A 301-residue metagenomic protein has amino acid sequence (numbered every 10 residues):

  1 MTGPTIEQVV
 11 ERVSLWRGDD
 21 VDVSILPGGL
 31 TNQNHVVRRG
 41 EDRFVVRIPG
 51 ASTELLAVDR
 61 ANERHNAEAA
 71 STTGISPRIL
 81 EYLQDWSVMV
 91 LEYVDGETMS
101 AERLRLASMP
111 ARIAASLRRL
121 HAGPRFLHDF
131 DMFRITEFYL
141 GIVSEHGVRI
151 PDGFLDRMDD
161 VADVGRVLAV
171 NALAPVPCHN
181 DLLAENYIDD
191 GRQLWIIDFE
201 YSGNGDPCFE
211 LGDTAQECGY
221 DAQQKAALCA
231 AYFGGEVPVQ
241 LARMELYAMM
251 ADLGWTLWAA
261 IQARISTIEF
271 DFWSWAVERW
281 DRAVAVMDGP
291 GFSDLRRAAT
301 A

Functional and structural regions predicted by a protein language model:
T2-D22, A122-N180, D190-G191, E236 (+1 more regions): An alpha-helical support segment within catalytic cores of ATP-dependent transferases
R17, G74, L117-R125, L168-A169 (+5 more regions): A general structural signal marking secondary-structure boundaries and capping sites
S24-F133, G141-L155: ATP-binding pocket architecture of kinase catalytic cores
I25-V46, D163-F209: Active-site acidic catalytic loop and adjacent metal/ATP-binding pocket of ATP-dependent phosphoryl transfer enzymes
R60, A242, L246-M249: Start-of-helix signal in alpha-solenoid helical-repeat scaffolds, especially tetratricopeptide repeats
N62-E63, A107-S108, W195, G212-T214 (+2 more regions): Glycine-rich, phosphate-binding/catalytic loops in enzymes
R149-G153, W258-A301: ATP/Mg2+ or Mg2+-diphosphate-binding catalytic cores that bind nucleotide phosphates or diphosphates via glycine-rich
P207-P238, M249-T267, R282: Active-site activation/catalytic loop segments of kinase-like enzymes and analogous catalytic loops in related
